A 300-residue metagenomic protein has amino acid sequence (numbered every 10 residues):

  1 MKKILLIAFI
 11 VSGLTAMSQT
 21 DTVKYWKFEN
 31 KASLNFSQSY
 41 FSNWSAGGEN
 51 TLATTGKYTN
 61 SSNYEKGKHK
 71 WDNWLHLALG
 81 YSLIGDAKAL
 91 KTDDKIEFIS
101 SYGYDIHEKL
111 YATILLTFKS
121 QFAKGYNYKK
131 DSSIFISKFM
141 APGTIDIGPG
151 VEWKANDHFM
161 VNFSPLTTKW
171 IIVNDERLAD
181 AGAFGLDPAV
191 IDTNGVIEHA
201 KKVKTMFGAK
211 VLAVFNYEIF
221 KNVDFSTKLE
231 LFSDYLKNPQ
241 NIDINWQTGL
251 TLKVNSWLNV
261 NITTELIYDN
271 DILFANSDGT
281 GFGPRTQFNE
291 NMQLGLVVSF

Functional and structural regions predicted by a protein language model:
M1-K24: Bacterial Sec-dependent N-terminal signal peptides
F28-A32, W71-L75, A112-L116, I145-I147 (+6 more regions): Transmembrane beta-strands of outer-membrane beta-barrel proteins
N30, L34-F36, Y58-Y64, F98-Y104 (+7 more regions): Residues on the lipid-exposed face of transmembrane beta-strands in outer-membrane beta-barrel proteins
L34-Y40, K66-K68, L77-L83, F118-K124 (+4 more regions): Transmembrane beta-strands of outer-membrane beta-barrel pores
N43-G48, L83-K88, D131-S137, V196-K201 (+2 more regions): Extracellular loop and loop/strand-boundary signature of outer-membrane beta-barrel proteins
E65-G67, G103-K109, N156-H158, N216 (+2 more regions): Outer-membrane beta-barrel channels and translocator barrels
K91-G208: Outer-membrane pore/translocation modules
T286-F300: Outer-membrane beta-barrel "beta-signal"
